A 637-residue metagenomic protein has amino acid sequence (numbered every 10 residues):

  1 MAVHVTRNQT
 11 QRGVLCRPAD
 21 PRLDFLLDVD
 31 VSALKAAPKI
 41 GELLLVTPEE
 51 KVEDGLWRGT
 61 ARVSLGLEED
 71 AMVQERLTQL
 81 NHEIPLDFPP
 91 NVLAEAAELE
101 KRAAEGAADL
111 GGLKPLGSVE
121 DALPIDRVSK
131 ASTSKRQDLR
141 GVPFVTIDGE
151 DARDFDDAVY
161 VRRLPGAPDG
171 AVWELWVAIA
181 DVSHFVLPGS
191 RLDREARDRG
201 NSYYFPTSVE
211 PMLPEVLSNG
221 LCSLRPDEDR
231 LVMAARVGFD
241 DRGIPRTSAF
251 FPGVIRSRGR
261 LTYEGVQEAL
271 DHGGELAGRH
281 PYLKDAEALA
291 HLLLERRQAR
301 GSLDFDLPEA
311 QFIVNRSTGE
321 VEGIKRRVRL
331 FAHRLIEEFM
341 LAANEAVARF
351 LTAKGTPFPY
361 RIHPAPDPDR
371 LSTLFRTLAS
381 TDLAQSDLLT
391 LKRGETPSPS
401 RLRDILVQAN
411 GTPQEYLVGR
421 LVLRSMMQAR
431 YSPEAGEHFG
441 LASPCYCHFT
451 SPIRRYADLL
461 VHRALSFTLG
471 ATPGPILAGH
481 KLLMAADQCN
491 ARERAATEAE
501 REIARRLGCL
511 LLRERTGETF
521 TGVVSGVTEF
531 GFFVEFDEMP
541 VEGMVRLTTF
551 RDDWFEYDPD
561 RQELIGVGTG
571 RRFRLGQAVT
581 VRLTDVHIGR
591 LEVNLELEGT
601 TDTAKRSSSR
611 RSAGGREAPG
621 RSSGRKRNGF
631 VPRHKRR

Functional and structural regions predicted by a protein language model:
M1-E174, S183-E228, R260, Q267-E268 (+2 more regions): Charge-lined substrate channels and their catalytic hotspots, especially those that engage the 3′ end of RNA
L23-V29, E68-T78, H82, V172 (+4 more regions): Single-stranded RNA-binding regions, centering on S1/OB-family and related RNA-binding modules
R62, R76-T78, R191-A196, L374-L378 (+2 more regions): Short secondary-structure boundary/capping segments
L139-T146, E150-P168, A286-R300, E502-T521 (+2 more regions): Phosphate-interacting basic helix/loop segments used at nucleotide- and nucleic-acid interfaces
G166, F239-I244, V314-T318: Short acidic-glycine loop/turn motifs at beta-strand connectors
Y203-A299: Conserved catalytic alpha/beta cores of large enzymes that bind or transform nucleotide phosphates and polynucleotides
Y263, E268-D537, M544-R546, R551 (+2 more regions): Append "with occasional cross-activation on large, charged helical scaffolds in nucleic-acid assemblies
